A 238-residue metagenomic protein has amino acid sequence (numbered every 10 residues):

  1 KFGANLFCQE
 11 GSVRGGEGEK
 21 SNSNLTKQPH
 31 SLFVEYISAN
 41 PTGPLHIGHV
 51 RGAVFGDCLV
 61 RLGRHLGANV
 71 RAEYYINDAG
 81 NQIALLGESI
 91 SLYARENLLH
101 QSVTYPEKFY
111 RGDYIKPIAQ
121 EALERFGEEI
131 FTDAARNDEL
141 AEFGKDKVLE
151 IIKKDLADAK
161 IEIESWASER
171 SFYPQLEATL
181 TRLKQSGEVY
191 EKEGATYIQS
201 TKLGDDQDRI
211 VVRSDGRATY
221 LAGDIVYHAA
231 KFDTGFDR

Functional and structural regions predicted by a protein language model:
K1-R238: NTP-dependent nucleotidyl-transfer catalytic core
